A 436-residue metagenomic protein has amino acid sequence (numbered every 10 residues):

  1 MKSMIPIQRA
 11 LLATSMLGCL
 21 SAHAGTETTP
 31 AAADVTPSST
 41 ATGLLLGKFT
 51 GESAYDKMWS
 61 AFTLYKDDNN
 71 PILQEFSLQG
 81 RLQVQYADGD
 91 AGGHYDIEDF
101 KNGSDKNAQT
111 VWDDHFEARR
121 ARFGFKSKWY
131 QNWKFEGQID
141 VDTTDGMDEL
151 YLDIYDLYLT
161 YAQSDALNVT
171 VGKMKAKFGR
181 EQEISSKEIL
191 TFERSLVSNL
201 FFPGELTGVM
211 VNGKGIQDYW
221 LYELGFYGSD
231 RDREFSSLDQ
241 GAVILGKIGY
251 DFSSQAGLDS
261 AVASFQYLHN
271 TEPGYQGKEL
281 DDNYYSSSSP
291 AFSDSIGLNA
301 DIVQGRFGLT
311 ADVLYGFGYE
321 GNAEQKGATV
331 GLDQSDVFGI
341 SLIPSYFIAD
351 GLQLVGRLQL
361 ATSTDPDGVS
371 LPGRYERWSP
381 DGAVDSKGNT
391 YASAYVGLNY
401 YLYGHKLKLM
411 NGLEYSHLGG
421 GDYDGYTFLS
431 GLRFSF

Functional and structural regions predicted by a protein language model:
K2-I97: N-terminal periplasmic/intermembrane-space "pro-region" immediately following the signal or transit peptide
G18-C19, V141, N322, L360: Alpha-helical transmembrane segments and their juxtamembrane interfaces
E27-E52, D90-A91, N107-T110, Y158-Y161 (+2 more regions): Outer-membrane beta-barrel pore domains
Y65-D96, D105-R231, L238-L245, G249-A256 (+2 more regions): Outer membrane beta-barrel
G93-N102, T427-L429: Short, polar loop/linker segments at the starts of domains and inter-domain junctions
T144-D148, D232-F235, E320-G321, L418-G421: A generic structural signal for short coil/turn motifs at secondary-structure boundaries
